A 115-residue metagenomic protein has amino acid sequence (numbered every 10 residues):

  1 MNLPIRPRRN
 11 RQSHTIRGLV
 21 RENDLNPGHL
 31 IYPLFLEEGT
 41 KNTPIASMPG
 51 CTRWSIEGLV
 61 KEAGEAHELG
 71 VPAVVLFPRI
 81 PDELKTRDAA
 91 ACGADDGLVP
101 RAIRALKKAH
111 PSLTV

Functional and structural regions predicted by a protein language model:
M1-R21: N-terminal amphipathic/basic leader segments beginning at the initiator methionine
D24-C51, T86: N-terminal small/glycine-rich loop or linker at the start of catalytic domains across soluble metabolic enzymes
L30-L34, V74-L76, V115: Hydrophobic faces of well-ordered beta-strands that scaffold small-molecule active sites in alpha/beta enzyme cores
L34, L59, A66: Conserved, mostly hydrophobic/aromatic
E68-V71: A structural motif
P78-D82: Short, ordered loop/turn segments at secondary-structure junctions
L84-V115: Alpha-helix-loop-beta-strand connector modules within alpha/beta enzyme cores
